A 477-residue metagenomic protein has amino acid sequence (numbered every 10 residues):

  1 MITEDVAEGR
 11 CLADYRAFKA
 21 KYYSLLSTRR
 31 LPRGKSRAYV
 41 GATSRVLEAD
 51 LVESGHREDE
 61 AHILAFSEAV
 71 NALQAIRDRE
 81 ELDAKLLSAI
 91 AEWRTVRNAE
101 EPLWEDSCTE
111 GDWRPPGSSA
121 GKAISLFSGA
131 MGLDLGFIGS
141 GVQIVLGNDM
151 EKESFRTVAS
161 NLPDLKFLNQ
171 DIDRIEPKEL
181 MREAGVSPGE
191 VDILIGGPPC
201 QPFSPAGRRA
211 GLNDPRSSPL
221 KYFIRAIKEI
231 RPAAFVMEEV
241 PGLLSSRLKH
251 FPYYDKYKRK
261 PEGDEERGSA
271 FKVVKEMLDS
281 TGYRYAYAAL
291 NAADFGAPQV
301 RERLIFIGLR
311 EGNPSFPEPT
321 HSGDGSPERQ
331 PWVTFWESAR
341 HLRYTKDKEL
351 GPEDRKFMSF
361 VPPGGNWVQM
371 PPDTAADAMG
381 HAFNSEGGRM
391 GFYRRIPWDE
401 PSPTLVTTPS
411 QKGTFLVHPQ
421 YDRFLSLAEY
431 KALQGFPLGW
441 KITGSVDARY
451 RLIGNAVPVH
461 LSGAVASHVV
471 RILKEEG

Functional and structural regions predicted by a protein language model:
M1-V145, S154, M277-S280, R284-A289 (+2 more regions): S-adenosyl-L-methionine-dependent DNA methyltransferase catalytic core
T109-A234, V240-D255: Core alpha/beta nucleotide-donor-binding catalytic domains of modification enzymes
M150, P219, A270, V457 (+1 more regions): Conserved alpha-helical elements of sugar-nucleotide-dependent glycosyltransferases
K152-F155, G268-K272, L427: Short, surface-exposed alpha-helical segments at coil->helix boundaries
N169, I195, S204, N291 (+2 more regions): Residue-level detector of conserved, well-ordered beta-strand and adjacent loop positions that form binding/recognition
R209, R259-E262, S315: Short, polar/flexible loop-turn hinges at active-site or ligand-entry regions and domain interfaces
R216-L309: Conserved Class I SAM-dependent methyltransferase catalytic core
